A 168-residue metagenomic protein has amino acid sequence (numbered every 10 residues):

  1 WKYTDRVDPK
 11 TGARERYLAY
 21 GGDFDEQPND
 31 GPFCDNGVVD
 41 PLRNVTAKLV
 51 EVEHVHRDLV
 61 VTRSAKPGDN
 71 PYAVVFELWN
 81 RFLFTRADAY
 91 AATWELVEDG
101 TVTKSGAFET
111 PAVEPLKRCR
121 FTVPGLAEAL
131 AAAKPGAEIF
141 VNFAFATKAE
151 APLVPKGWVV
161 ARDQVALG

Functional and structural regions predicted by a protein language model:
W1-A73, R81-D88, T93-V102: Extended substrate-binding grooves/exosites of carbohydrate-active enzymes
V7, G106-F108, D163: Short hydrophobic alpha-helix segments
V52, L78, F143: Conserved, mostly hydrophobic/aromatic
V60, E77, E109-A112, T122-P124 (+1 more regions): Generic structural detector for well-ordered beta-strands
V75, A91, E138-N142: Short, conserved beta-strand segments of beta-strand-rich sandwich/propeller modules, principally
V97-E138, N142-A146, L153, W158: Intrinsically disordered, low-complexity Pro/Gly/Ser/Thr-rich segments with frequent PxxP/GP/PP motifs and embedded
E150-G168: Short beta-strand elements
